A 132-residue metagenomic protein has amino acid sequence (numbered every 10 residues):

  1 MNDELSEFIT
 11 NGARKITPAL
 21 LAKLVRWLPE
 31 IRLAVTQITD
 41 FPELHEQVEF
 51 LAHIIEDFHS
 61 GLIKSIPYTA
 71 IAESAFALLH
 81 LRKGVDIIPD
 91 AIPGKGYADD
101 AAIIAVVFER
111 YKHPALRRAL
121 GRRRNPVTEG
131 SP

Functional and structural regions predicted by a protein language model:
M1-A72, F108-P132: Terminal, membrane-proximal amphipathic helices and intrinsically disordered targeting/regulatory segments
Y68-I104: Membrane-inserting effector segments that mediate pore formation, membrane fusion, or transient membrane insertion
